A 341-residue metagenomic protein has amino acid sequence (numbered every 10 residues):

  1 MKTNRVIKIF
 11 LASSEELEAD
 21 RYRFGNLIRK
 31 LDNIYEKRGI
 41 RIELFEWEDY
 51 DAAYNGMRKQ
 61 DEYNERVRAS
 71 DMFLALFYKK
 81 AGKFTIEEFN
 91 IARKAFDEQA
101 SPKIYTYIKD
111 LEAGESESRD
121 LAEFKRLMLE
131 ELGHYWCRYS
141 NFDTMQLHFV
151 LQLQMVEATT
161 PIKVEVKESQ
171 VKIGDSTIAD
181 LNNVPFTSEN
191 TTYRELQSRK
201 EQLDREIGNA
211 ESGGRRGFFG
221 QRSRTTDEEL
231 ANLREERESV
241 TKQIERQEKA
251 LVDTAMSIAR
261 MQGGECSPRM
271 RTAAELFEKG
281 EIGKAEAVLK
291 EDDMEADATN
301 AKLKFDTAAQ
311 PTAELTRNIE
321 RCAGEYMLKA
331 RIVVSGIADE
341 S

Functional and structural regions predicted by a protein language model:
M1-M72, L76, E98-P102: Conserved N-terminal substructure of TIR/SEFIR domains
F10-L11, N141, A273: Hydrophobic, repeat-rich solenoid/adaptor surfaces of innate immune receptors and signaling proteins
N55, K79-D97: Conserved TIR/SEFIR loop-to-helix hotspot centered on a Trp-containing motif with a nearby acidic residue
A95-E112: A short helix->loop->beta-strand "cap" motif at the edges of active sites that frequently abuts
Y107, Q221-I244, F277-A287, N318-I319 (+1 more regions): Short coil/turn connectors between adjacent alpha-helices in alpha-solenoid helical repeat scaffolds
D110-K249, D253: C-terminal interaction surface of TIR/SEFIR-family domains
A231, G263-E275, L303-G336: Amphipathic alpha-helical repeat scaffolds of TPR domains
E245-V252, M261-Q262, I282-R321: Short, charge-rich amphipathic alpha-helical segments embedded in non-transmembrane helical bundles/solenoids
